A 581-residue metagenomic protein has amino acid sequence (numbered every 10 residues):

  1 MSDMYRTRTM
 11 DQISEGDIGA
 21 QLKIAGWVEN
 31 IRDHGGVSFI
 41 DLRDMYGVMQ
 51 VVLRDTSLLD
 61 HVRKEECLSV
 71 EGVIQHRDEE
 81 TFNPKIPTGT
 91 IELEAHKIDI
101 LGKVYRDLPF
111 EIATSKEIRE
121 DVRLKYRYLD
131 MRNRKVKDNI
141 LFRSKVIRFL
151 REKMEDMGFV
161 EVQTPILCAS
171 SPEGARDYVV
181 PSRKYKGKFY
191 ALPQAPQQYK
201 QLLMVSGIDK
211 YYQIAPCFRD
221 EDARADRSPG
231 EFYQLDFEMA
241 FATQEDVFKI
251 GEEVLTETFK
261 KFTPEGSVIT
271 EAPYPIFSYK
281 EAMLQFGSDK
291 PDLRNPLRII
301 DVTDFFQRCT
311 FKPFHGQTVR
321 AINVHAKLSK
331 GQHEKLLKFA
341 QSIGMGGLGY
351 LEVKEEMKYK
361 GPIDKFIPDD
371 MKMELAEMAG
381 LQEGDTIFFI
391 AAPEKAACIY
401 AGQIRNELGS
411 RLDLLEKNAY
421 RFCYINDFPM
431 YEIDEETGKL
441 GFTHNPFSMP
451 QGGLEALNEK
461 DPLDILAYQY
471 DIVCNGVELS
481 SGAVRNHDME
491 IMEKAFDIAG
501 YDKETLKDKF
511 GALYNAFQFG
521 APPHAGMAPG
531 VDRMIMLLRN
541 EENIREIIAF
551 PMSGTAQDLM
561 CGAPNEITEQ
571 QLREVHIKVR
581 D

Functional and structural regions predicted by a protein language model:
M1-D581: Class II aminoacyl-tRNA synthetase catalytic cores and aaRS-like
